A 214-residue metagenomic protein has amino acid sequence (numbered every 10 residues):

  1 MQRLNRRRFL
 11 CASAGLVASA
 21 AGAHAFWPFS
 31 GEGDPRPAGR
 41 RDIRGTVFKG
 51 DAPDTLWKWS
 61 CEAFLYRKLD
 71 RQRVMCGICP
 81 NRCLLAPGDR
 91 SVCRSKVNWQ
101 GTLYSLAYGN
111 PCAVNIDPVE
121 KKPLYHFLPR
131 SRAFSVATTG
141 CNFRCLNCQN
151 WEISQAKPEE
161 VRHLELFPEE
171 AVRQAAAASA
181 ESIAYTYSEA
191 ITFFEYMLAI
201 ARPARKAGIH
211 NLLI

Functional and structural regions predicted by a protein language model:
M1-V17: N-terminal secretory signal peptides and thylakoid transit peptides that target proteins across membranes
R7, V74-G77, S91, F134 (+1 more regions): Active-site-proximal helix/loop capping residues that flank conserved catalytic or ligand/cofactor
F9, R82, A86, K96 (+2 more regions): General secretory precursor processing signal
A23-R82: C-terminal segment of N-terminal export signals and the immediately downstream linker at the start of the mature
W59-L128: N-terminal juxtadomain amphipathic helix that follows a signal peptide/anchor or precedes a small N-terminal auxiliary
N98-I214: Conserved Radical SAM active-site core
